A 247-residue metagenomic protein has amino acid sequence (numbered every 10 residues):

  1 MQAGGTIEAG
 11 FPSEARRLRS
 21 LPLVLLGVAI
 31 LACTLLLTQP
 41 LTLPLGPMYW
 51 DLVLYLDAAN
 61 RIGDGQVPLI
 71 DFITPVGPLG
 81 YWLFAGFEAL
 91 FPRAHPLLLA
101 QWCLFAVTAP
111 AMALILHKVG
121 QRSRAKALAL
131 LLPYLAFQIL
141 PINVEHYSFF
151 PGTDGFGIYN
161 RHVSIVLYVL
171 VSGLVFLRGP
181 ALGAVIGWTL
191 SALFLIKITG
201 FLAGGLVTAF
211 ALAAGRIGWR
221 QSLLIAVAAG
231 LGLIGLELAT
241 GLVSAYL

Functional and structural regions predicted by a protein language model:
M1-L37, R124-L131: Start-transfer (signal-anchor) and selected internal transmembrane alpha helices of multi-pass inner/ER membrane
T42-A58, D64, P68-F84, H95 (+1 more regions): Extracytoplasmic catalytic/substrate-binding loops of multi-pass membrane glycan-assembly enzymes
G80-F91, A100-M112, N160-V166: Transmembrane alpha-helices of multi-pass, membrane-embedded glycan-processing enzymes that use lipid-linked
L99-Q138: Transmembrane-helix motifs of polytopic, lipid-linked glycan transferases
F105-A109, Y159-G173, A203-A211: Hydrophobic core segments of transmembrane alpha-helices in multi-pass, intramembrane catalytic enzymes
P133-L174: Membrane-interface micro-motifs in multi-pass membrane enzymes
V171-G173, L182-A211, A229-I234: Membrane-interface alpha helices of multi-pass inner-membrane proteins
S222-L247: Membrane-lumen/periplasm interface segments of specific transmembrane helices in polyprenyl phosphate-linked
